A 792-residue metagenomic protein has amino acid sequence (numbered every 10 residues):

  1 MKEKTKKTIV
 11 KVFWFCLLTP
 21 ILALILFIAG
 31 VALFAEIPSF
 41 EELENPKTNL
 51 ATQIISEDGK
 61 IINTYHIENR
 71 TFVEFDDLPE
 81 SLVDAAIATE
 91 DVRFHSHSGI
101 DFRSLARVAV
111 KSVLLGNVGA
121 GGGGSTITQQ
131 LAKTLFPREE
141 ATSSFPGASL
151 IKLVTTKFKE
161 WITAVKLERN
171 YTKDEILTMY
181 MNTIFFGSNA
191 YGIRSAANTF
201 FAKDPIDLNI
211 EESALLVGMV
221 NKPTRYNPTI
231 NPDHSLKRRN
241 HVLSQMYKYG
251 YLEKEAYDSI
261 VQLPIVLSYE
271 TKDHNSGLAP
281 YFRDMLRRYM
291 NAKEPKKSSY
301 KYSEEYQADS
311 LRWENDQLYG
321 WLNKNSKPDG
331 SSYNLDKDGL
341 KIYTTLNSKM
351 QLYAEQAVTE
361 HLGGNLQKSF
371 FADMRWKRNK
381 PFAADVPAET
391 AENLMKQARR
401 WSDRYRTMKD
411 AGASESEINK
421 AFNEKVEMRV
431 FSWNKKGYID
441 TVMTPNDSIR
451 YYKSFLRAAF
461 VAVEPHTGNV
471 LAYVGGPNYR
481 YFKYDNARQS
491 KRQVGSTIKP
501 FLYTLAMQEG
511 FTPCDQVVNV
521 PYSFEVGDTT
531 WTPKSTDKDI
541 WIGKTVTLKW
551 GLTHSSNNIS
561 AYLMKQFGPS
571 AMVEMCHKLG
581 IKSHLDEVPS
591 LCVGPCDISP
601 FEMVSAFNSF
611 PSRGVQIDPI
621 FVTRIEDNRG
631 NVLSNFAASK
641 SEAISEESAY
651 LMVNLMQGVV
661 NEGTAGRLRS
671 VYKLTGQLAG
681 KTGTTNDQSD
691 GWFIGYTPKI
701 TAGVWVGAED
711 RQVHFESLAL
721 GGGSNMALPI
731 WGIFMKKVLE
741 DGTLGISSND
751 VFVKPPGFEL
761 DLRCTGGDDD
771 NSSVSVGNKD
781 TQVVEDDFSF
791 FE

Functional and structural regions predicted by a protein language model:
M1-I55, R93, V113, N365: N-terminal type II signal-anchor transmembrane helix that functions as the membrane-insertion/stop-transfer segment
A23, N49-A51, I55-S310, W321-L322 (+5 more regions): Peptidoglycan glycan-strand catalytic modules in the bacterial/periplasmic cell-wall system
A86-I87, M246, A354, T467-G468 (+5 more regions): Active-site SXXK
H95-L105, Y191-R194, E253-D258, M507-D528 (+2 more regions): Short, well-structured active-site flanking segments
T126-I127, T134-A141, P146-L153, L346 (+5 more regions): Active-site-adjacent helix/loop patches that line small-molecule binding or acyl-intermediate pockets
E253-T345, K349-A413: Non-catalytic structural connector segments
P264, Q489-T545, D618-L633: Short, glycine/proline-biased beta-turn/loop segments that scaffold the active-site neighborhood
P280, T344, S348-G364, K396-E464 (+6 more regions): A penicillin-recognizing enzyme superfamily signal
